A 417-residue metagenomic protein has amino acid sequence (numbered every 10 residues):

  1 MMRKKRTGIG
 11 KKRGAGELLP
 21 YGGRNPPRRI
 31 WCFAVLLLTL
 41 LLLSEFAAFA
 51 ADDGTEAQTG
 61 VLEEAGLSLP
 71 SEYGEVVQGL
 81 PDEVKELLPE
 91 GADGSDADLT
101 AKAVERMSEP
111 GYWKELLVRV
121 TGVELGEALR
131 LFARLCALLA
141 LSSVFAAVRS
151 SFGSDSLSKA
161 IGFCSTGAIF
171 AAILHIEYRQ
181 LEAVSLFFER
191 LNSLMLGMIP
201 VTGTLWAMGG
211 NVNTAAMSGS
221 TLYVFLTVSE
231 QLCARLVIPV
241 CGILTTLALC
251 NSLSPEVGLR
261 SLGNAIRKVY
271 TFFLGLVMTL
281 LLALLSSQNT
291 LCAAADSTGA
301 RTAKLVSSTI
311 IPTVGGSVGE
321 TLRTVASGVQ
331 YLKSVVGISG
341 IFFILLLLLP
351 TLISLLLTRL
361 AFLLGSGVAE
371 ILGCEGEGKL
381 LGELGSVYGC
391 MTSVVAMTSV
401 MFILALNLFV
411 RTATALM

Functional and structural regions predicted by a protein language model:
M2-I9, R29-F33, L41-G162, I176-L191 (+9 more regions): Gly/Ser-rich, low-complexity
L18-L19, P26-P27, F33: Short, low-complexity intrinsically disordered segments enriched in A/P/G/S/L with frequent Arg, especially at protein
S150-D155, S254-Y270, E370-G378: Membrane interface segments of multi-pass transport proteins and intramembrane proteases
C164-I176, M195-V212, L232-L244: Mid-bilayer segments of alpha-helical transmembrane spans in multi-pass integral membrane proteins that mediate
S218, L222-S339, F343, L347: Generic multipass alpha-helical transmembrane bundles of integral membrane proteins
S334-E375, E383: Helical hairpin unit composed of two closely spaced alpha helices linked by a short loop
S354-F362, S366-E370, C374, G389 (+1 more regions): Membrane-helix cytosolic exit motif
